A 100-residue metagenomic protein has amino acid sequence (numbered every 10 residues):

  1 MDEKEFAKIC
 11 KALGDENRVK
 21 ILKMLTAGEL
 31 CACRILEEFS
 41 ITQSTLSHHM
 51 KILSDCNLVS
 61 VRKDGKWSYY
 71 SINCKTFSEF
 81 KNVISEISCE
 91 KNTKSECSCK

Functional and structural regions predicted by a protein language model:
D2-E5, C74-K100: Amphipathic alpha-helical dimerization/coiled-coil segments that flank or bridge DNA-binding/regulatory modules
K4-K11, D15-T42, S68-T76: N-terminal helix-turn-helix DNA-binding core of bacterial DNA-binding proteins
K11, K20-K23, S54, S60 (+1 more regions): A cross-family signal for key residues in well-ordered alpha-helices that form functional helical elements
K23, S47-H49, K66: Base-recognition residues in the alpha-helical recognition helix of bacterial helix-turn-helix
E37, S54-D55: Alpha-helical residues within the helix-turn-helix
L46, L53, Y70: Divalent metal-coordination and catalytic microenvironments
D55-D64, S71: Beta-hairpin "wing" of winged helix-turn-helix
